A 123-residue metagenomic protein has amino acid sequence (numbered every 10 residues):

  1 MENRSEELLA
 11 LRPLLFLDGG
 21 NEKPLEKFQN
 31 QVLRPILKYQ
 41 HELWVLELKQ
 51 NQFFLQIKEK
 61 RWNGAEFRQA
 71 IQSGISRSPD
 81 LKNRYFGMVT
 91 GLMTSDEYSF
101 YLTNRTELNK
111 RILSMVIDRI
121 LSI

Functional and structural regions predicted by a protein language model:
M1-L11, W44-N51, K60-A65, G74-L81: Phosphate-binding glycine-rich loops and adjacent basic patches that engage nucleotide phosphates, nucleic-acid
M1-R34: N-terminal leader/targeting peptides and immediately adjacent processing regions
P24-Y39, S76, D80, R84 (+1 more regions): Alpha-helix boundary/N-cap detector
L25-W62: The feature represents the first ordered module of a protein
I36, Q40, E47-Q52, V89-D96 (+2 more regions): Generic structural signal for hydrophobic core residues of well-folded globular domains
E59-N109: Amphipathic protein-protein interaction modules
N104-I123: Long, highly charged low-complexity segments enriched in Glu/Asp and Lys/Arg with interspersed Ser/Thr
